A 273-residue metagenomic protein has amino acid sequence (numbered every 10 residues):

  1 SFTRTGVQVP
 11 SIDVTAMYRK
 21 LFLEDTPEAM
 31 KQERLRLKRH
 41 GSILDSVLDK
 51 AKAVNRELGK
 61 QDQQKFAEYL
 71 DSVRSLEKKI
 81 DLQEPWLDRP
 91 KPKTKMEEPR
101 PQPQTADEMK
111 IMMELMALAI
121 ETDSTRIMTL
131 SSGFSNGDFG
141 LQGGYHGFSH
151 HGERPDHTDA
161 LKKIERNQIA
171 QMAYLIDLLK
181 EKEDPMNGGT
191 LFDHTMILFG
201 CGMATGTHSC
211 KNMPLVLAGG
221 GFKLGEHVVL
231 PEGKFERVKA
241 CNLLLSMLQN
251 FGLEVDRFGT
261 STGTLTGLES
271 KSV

Functional and structural regions predicted by a protein language model:
S1-V273: Ligand-binding pockets and gating/stacking loops
